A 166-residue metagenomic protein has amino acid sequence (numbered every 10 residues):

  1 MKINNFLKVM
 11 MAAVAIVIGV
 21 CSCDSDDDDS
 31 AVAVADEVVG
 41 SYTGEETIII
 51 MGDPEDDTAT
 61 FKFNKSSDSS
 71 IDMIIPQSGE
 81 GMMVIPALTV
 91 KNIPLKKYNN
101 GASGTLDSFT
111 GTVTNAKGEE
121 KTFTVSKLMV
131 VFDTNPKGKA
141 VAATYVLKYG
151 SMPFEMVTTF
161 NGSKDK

Functional and structural regions predicted by a protein language model:
K2-I3, V9, V17-E45, L147-K166: Bacterial Sec-dependent N-terminal signal peptides
A35-T43, D68-I74, N100-T110, K139-A142: Short, hydrophobic/aromatic-rich segments at coil-to-beta transitions
E45-P54, G79-V84, T112-F123, Y145-F160: Flexible, membrane-facing loop/turn or short amphipathic-helix motifs that contact lipid bilayers or gate lipid-binding
D53-P94: N-terminal glycine/threonine-rich, aromatic-flanked beta-hairpin/loop signature
T60-N64, T89-N99, K127-P136, F160-K166: Extended lipid/amphipathic-ligand handling interfaces
S78-V131: Contiguous, well-ordered beta-strand patches that form the walls/edges of small beta-barrel/beta-sandwich domains
M83-I85, V131-L147, G162: A composition-driven surface/loop motif
